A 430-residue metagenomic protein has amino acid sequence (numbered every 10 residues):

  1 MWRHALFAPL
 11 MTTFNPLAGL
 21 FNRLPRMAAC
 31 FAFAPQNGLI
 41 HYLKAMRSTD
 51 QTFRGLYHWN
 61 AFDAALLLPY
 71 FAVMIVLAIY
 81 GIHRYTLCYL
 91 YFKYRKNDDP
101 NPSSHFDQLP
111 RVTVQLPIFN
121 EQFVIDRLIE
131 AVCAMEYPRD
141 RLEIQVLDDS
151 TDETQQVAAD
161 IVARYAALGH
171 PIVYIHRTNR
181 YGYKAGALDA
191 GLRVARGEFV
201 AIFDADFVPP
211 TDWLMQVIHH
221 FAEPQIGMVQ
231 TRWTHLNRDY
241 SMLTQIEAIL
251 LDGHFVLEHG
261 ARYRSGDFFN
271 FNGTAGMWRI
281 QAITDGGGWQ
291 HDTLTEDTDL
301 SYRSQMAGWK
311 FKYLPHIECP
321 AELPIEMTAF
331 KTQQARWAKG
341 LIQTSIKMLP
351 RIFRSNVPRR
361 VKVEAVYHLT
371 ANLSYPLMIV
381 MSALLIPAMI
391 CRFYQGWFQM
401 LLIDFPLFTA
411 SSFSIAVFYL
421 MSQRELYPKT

Functional and structural regions predicted by a protein language model:
L20-W59: Low-complexity, acidic polar-rich segments
T86-R141: N-terminal signal-anchor transmembrane helix
Y91-D98, S104-F106, A371-T430: Membrane-embedded multi-pass helical conduit in multi-pass membrane proteins, especially envelope-biosynthetic
P110-T113, E143, T284, D299: Cell-envelope/extracellular polymer assembly enzymes that use nucleotide-activated donors
E130-H176, R180: Acidic donor-binding segment of Leloir-type glycosyltransferases
V162-F199, T211-L294, Q305-M306, M327-R359 (+2 more regions): Long helical/loop segments within the catalytic core of UDP-sugar-dependent glycosyltransferases, especially the large
D292, S301-P320: Catalytic donor-sugar/metal-binding loop of nucleotide-sugar-dependent glycosyltransferases
